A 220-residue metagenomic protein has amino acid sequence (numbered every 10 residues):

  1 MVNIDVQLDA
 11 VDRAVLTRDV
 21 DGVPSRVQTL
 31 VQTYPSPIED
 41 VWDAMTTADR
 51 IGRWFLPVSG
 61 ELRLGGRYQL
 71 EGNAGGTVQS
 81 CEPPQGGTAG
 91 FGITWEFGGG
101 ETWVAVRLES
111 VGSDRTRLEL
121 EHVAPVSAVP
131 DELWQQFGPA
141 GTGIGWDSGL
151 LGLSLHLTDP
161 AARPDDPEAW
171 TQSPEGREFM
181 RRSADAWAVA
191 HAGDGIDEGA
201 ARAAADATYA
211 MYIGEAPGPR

Functional and structural regions predicted by a protein language model:
M1-D21, V123-R220: Terminal "cap-and-tail" regions of soluble proteins that handle hydrophobic small molecules
G22-V23, T29-L30, S36, A48-G86 (+1 more regions): Short beta-edge strand/loop motif at the mouth of beta-sheet-based domains
V27, A44, Q135-P139: Long, low-complexity hydrophobic alpha-helices enriched in A/L/V/I and glycine
L30-Q32, L120-H122: A structural signal for short, well-ordered beta-strand segments
P35-P37, V111-G112: Structural motif
S59-L62, R67-R117, V123-E132, G214-R220: Hydrophobic-ligand binding "helix-grip"
